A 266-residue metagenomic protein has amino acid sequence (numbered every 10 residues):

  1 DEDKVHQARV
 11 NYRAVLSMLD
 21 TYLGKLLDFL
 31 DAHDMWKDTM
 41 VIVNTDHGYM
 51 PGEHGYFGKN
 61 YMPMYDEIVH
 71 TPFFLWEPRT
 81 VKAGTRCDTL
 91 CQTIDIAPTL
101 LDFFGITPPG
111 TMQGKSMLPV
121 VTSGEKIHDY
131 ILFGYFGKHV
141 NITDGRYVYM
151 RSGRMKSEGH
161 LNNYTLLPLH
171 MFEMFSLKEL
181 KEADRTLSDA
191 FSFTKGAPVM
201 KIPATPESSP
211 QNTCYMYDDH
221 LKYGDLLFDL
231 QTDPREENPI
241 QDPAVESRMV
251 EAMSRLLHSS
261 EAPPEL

Functional and structural regions predicted by a protein language model:
D1-T39, F103: A long, amphipathic alpha-helix that forms part of the scaffold/cap immediately adjacent to metal-dependent active
E2-A14, N60-Y61, T80-L90, F104-P108 (+3 more regions): Active-site rim elements
Y12-L19, L23, M40-T45, P72-L75 (+4 more regions): Beta-strand elements within well-structured catalytic alpha/beta cores of enzymes that handle phosphate/sulfate esters
F29-Q92, Q113, H128-D129: Histidine-centered active-site microenvironments of extracellular/periplasmic hydrolases and transferases
L30, D34, F103-P108, V121-E125 (+1 more regions): A generic secondary-structure signal for well-formed alpha-helical elements
K37-T39, G84-D144: Polar, surface-exposed loop/tail segments that function as active-site lids or cofactor/substrate-recognition elements
Y65-D66, F136-Q241: C-terminal, low-complexity/hydrophilic appendages and adjacent surface loops of extracellular/periplasmic anionic
H70, D95-F103, S116, V120 (+3 more regions): Generic recognition of well-ordered alpha-helical segments
